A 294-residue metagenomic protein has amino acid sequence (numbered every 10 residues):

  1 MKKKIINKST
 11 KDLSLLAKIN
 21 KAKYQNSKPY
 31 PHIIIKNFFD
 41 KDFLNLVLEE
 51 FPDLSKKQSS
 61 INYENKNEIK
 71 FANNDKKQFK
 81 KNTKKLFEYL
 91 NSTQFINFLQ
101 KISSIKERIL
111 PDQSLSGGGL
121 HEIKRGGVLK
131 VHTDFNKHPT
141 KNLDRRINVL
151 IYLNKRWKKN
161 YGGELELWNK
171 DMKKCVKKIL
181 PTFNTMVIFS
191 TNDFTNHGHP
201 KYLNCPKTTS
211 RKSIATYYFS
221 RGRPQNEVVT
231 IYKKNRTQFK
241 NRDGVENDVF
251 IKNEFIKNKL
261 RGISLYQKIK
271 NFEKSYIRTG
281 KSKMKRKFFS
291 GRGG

Functional and structural regions predicted by a protein language model:
M1-K21: N- or domain-start disorder-to-order transition segments that initiate the globular core
D12, K21-S103: Non-heme Fe(II)/2-oxoglutarate
H32, H132, H197-H199: Histidine-centered active-site/metal-ligand motif
I34, I109-D112, G119, I188-F189 (+2 more regions): A structural signal for short, well-ordered beta-strand segments and their strand-loop junctions that often border
E49-P52, Q78, F87-R145: Non-heme Fe(II) oxygenase catalytic core, chiefly the N-lobe of the double-stranded beta-helix
S55-K57, E107, K155-K159: Proline-centered turn/helix-capping motifs that create local helix->coil transitions or kinks
G126, N136-R145, K155-G294: Catalytic core of Fe(II)/2-oxoglutarate
N148-L150: Eukaryotic charged/polar low-complexity linker/IDR segments
